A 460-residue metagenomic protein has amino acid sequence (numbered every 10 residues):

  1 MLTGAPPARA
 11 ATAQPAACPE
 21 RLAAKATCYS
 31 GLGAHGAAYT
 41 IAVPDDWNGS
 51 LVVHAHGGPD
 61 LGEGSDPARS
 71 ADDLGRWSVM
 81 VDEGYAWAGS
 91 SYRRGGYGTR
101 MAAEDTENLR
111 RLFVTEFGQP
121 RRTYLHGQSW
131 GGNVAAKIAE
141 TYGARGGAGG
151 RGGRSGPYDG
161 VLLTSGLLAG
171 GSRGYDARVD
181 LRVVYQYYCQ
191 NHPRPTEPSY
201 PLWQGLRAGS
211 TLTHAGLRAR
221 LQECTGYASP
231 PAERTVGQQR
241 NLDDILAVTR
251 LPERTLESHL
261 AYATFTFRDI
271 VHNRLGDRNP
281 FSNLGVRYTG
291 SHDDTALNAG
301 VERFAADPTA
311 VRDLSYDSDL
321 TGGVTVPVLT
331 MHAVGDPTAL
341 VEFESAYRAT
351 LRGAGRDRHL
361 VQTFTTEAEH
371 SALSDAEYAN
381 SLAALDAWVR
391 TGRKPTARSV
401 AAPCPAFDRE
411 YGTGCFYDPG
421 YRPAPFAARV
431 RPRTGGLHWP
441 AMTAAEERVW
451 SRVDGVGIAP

Functional and structural regions predicted by a protein language model:
M1-A11: Secretory targeting and sorting signals
T12-L51, T295-A306: N-terminal cap/lid segment of alpha/beta-hydrolase-fold proteins
P15-E20, R154, L167-S318: Accessory cap/linker subdomain of secreted extracellular hydrolases
G49-D60, Y124: Short beta-strand element of the alpha/beta-hydrolase
G96-F117, A383: Alpha/beta-hydrolase active-site loop
R122-Q190: Primarily recognizes the serine-hydrolase "nucleophile elbow" in alpha/beta-hydrolase and SGNH/GDSL folds
S229-T264, T366-P460: Alpha/beta-hydrolase-fold serine-hydrolase catalytic core, especially in secreted/extracellular enzymes
V324, L329-H332: Short beta-strand/loop motif that positions the catalytic acidic residue of the alpha/beta-hydrolase fold
